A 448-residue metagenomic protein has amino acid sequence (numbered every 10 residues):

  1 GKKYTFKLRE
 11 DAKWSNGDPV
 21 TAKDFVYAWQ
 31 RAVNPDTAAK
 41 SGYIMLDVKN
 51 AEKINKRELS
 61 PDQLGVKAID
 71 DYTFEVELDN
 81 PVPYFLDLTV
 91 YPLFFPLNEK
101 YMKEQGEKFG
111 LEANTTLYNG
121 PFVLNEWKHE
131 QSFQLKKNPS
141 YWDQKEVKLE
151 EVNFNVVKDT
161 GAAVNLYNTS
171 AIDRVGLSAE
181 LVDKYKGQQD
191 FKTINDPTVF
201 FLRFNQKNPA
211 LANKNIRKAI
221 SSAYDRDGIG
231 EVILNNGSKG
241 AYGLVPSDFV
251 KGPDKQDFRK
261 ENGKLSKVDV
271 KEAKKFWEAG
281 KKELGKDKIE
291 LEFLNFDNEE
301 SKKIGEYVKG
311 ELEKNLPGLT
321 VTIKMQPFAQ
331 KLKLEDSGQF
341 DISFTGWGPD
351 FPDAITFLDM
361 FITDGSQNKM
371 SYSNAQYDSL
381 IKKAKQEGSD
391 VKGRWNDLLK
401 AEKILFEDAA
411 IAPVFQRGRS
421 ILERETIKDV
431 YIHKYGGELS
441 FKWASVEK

Functional and structural regions predicted by a protein language model:
T5-K7, V20-V26, K40-K100: Surface-exposed binding/hinge segments that line and control ligand-binding clefts or catalytic entry sites
T21-A28, D71-E77, G120-P121, L149-E151 (+5 more regions): Alpha-helical secondary-structure segments
V48, L78-V147, E151, G161: Gly/Pro-rich hinge or "lid" segments in bacterial periplasmic/extracellular proteins
A113, P139-K184: Ligand-site clamp/hinge motif
H129, W277-P349, R419: Ligand/substrate-recognition segments at binding pockets and active sites
K239-A279, E300-K303: Structural transition elements
S266, G318-K333, D359-E425, K448: Extracytoplasmic/peripheral linker and loop segments enriched in polar/acidic and small residues with frequent Thr/Pro
I421-K448: Long beta-strand-rich cores associated with HINT superfamily self-processing modules
